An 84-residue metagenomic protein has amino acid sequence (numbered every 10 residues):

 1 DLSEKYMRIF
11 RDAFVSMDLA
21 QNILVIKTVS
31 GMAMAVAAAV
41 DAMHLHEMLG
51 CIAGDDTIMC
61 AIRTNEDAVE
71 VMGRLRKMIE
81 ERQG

Functional and structural regions predicted by a protein language model:
L2-M72, M78: Non-DNA-binding regulatory cores of transcription-related proteins, predominantly C-terminal effector-binding
E80-G84: Generic C-terminal helix-cap and adjacent flexible tail
